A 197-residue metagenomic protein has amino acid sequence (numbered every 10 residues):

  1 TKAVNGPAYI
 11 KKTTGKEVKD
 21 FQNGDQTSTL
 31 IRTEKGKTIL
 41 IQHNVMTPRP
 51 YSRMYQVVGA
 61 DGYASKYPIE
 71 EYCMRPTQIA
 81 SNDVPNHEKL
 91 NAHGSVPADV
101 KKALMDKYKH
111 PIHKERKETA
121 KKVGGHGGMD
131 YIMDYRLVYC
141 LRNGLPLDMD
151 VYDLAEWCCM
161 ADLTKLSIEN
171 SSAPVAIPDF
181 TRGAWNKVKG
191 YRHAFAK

Functional and structural regions predicted by a protein language model:
T1-Y51, Q56: Rossmann-like dinucleotide-binding domain that binds NAD(P)(H)
I31-K35, P76-S81: Short acidic, glycine-rich loop/turn motifs
N44, I69-E70: Residue-level structural signal for beta-strand termini and adjacent loop
P48-P68, T77-K197: C-terminal helical cap and adjacent loop that interface with cofactors, partners, or active-site loops
